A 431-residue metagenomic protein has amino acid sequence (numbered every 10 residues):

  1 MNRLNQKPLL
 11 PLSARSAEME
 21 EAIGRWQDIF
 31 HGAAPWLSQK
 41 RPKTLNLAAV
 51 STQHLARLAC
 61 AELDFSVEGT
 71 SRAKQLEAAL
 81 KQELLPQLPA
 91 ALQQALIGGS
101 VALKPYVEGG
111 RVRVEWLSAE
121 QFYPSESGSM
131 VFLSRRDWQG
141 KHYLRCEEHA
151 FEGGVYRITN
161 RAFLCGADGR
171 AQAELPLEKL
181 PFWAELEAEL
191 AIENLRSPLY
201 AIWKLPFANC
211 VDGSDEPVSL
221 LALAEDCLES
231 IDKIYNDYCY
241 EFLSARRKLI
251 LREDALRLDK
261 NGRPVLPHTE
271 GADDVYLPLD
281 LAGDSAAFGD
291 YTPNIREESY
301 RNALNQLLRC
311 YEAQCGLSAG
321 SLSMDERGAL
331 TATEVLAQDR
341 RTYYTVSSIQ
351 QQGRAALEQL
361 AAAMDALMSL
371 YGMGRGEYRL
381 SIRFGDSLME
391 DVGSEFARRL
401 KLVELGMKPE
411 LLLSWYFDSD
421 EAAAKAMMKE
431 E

Functional and structural regions predicted by a protein language model:
M1-E126, W138: Extended, helix-rich architectural segments
A91-L92, Y106-V107, L243-I250, S321-E326 (+3 more regions): Short coil/turn segments at secondary-structure boundaries
A102-E216: Extended, regular secondary-structure scaffolds
F182-A337, R379, G385-S387, D391: Extended, charged amphipathic alpha-helical segments
D226, K233, S299-Q306, C310 (+4 more regions): Generic recognition of stable, solvent-exposed alpha-helical segments in well-folded globular domains
C310, Q314-Y378: C-terminal structural cap/anchor segments
Y371-R399: Extended amphipathic alpha-helical segments with heptad-repeat/coiled-coil character used for oligomerization, fusion
V392-E431: Charged substrate- and nucleic-acid-binding regions of tRNA-handling and nucleotidyl-transfer enzymes, centered on
